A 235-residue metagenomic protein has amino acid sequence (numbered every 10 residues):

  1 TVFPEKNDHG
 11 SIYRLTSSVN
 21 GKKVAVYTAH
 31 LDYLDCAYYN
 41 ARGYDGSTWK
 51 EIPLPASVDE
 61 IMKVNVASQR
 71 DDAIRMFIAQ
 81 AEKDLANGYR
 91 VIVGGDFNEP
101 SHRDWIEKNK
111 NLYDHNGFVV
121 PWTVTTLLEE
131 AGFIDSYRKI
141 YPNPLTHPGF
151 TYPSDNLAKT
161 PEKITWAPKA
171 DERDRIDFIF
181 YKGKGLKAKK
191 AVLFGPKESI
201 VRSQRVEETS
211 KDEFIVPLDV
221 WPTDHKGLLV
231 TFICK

Functional and structural regions predicted by a protein language model:
T1-D45, K190-F194: Structured beta-strand-rich core segments of catalytic domains in phosphoester-bond hydrolases
E5, A29, G94, S136-K139: Generic beta-sheet signal
K6, R70-I74, H115-N116: Active-site glycine- and acidic-residue-rich loops that bind and position anionic ligands or nucleotide-like cofactors
Y13, Y27, Y33, Y38-Y39 (+8 more regions): Sequence-level detector for tyrosine residue identity
R14-K22, M76-N87, L218: Short amphipathic alpha-helices and their capping/turn segments at secondary-structure boundaries
Y39-A67, K108-N111, H115: A solvent-exposed, charged loop/short amphipathic helix patch at secondary-structure junctions
E60-F97: His/acidic metal-ligating clusters that form di-metal
E82-I92, E99-K235: Metal-dependent phosphoester-hydrolase catalytic domains
